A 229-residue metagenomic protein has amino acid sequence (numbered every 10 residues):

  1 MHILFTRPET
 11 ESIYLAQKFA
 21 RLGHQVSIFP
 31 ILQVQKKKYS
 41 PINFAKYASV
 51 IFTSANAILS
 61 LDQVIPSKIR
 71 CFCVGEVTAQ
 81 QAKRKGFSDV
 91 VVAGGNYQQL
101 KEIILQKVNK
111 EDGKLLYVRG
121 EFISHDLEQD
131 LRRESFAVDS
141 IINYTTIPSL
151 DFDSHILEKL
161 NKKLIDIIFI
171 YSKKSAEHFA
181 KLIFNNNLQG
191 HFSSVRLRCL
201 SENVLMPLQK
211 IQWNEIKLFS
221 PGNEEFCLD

Functional and structural regions predicted by a protein language model:
M1-D229: Signature of uroporphyrinogen-III synthase
